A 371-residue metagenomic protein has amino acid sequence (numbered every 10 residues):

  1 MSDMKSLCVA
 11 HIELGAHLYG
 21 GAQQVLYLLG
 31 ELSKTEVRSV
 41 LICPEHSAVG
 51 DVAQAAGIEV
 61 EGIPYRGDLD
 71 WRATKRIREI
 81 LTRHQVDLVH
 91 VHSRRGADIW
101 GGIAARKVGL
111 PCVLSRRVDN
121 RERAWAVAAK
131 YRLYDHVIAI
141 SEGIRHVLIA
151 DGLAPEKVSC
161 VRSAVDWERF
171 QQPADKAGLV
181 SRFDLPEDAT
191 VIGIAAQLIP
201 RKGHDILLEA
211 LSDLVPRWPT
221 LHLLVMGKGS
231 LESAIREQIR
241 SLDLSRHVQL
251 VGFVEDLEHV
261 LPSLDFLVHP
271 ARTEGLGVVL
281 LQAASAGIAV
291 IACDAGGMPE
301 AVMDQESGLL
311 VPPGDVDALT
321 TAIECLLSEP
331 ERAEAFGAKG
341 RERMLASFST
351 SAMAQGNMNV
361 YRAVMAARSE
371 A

Functional and structural regions predicted by a protein language model:
Y19-G30, T190, I194-D213, S230-E237 (+2 more regions): A conserved mid-protein helix/loop that constitutes part of the nucleotide-sugar donor-binding site
I42-C43, L280, A289-A292, V302: Short hydrophobic beta-strand element within catalytic cores of glycosyltransferases and related nucleotide-activated
C112-E142: A conserved, positively charged/aromatic
G143, A164: Carbohydrate-associated surface elements
R236-G252: Nucleotide-activated donor-binding/catalytic signature segment of Leloir-type glycosyltransferases, i.e., the conserved
R240, A318, C325, R332-S347 (+1 more regions): A short, well-ordered alpha-helix in the C-terminal region of glycosyltransferases
F253, R272: Aromatic "clamp/platform" in nucleotide-sugar-dependent glycosyltransferases that forms part of the donor/acceptor
D304-Q305, L309-V316, C325-P330: Conserved acidic donor-binding segment of nucleotide-sugar-dependent glycosyltransferases
